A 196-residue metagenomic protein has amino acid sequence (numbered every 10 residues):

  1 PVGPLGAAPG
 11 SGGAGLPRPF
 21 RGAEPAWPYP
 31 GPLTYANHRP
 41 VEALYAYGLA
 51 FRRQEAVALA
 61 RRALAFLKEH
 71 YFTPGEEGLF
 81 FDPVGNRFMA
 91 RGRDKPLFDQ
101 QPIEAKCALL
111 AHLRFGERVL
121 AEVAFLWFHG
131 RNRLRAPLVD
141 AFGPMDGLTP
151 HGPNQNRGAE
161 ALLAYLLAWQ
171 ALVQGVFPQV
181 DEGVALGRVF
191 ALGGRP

Functional and structural regions predicted by a protein language model:
P1-P196: Glycan-recognition and catalytic cores of secretory/periplasmic carbohydrate-active enzymes
